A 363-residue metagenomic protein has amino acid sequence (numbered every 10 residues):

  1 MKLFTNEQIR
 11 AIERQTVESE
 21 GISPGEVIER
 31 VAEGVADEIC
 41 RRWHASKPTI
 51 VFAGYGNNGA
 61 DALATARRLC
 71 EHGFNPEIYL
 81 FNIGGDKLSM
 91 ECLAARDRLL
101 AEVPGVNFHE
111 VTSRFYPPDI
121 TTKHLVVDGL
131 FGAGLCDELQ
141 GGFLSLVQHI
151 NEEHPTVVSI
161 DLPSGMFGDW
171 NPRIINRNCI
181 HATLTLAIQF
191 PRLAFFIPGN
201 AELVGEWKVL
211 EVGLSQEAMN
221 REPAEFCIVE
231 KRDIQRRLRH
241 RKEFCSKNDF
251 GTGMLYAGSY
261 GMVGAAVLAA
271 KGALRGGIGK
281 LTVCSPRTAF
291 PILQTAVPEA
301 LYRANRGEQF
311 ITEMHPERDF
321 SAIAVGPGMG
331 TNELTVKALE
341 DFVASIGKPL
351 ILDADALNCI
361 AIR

Functional and structural regions predicted by a protein language model:
M1-N82, L88, F195-R363: Small-residue (G/A/S/T)-rich helix-start motifs and N-terminal tracts that mark the onset
A36-L130, E138-I160, A338, I346: Nucleotide and nucleotide-moiety/phosphate-recognizing core
S89-E91, I120-K123, W170-P172, L293-A296 (+1 more regions): Short secondary-structure transition/capping segments
A94-R98, I175-I180, L203-V204, P298-Y302: Short, hinge-like loop/turn segments at secondary-structure boundaries
R114-Y116, L162-G168, L193, E308-F310 (+1 more regions): Short acidic loop-to-helix transition motifs that present clustered carboxylates
I120-H124, C179, E317-R318, V343: A short, aliphatic-rich alpha-helical micro-motif
K123-L125, L130-A224: Internal gly/pro-rich beta-alpha loop/helix module that stabilizes soluble enzyme cofactors or their anionic handles
